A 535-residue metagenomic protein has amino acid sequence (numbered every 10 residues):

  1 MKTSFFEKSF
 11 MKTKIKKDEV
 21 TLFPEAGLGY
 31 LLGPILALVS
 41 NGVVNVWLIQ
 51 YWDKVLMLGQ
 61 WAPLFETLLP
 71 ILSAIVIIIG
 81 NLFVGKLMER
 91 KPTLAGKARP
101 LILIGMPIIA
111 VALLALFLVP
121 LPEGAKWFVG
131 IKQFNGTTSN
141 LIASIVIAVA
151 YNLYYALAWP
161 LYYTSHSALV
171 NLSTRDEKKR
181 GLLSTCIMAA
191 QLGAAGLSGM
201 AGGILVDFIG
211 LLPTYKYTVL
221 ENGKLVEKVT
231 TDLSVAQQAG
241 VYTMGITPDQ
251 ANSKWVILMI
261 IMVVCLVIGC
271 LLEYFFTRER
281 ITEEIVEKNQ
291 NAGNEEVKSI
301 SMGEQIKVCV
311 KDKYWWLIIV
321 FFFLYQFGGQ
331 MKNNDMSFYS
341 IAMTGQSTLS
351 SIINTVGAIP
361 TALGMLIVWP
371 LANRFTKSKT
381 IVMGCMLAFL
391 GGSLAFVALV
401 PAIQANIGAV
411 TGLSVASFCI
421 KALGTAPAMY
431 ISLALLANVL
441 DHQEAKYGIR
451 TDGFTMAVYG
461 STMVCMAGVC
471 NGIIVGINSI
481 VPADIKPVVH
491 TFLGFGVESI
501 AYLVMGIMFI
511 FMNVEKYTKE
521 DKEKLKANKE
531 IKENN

Functional and structural regions predicted by a protein language model:
K2-N535: Membrane-embedded alpha-helical bundles of multi-pass transporters/translocases, especially carrier/permease families
